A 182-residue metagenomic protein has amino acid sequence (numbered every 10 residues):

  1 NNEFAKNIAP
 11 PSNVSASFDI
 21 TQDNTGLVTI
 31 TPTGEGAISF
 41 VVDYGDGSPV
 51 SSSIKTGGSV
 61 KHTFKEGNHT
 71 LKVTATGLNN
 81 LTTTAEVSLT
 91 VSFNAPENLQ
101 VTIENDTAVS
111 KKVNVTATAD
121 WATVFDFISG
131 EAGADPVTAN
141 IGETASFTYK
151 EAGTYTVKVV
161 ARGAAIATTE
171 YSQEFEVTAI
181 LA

Functional and structural regions predicted by a protein language model:
N1-A182: Extracellular/lumenal mature domains of secreted and surface-exposed proteins
